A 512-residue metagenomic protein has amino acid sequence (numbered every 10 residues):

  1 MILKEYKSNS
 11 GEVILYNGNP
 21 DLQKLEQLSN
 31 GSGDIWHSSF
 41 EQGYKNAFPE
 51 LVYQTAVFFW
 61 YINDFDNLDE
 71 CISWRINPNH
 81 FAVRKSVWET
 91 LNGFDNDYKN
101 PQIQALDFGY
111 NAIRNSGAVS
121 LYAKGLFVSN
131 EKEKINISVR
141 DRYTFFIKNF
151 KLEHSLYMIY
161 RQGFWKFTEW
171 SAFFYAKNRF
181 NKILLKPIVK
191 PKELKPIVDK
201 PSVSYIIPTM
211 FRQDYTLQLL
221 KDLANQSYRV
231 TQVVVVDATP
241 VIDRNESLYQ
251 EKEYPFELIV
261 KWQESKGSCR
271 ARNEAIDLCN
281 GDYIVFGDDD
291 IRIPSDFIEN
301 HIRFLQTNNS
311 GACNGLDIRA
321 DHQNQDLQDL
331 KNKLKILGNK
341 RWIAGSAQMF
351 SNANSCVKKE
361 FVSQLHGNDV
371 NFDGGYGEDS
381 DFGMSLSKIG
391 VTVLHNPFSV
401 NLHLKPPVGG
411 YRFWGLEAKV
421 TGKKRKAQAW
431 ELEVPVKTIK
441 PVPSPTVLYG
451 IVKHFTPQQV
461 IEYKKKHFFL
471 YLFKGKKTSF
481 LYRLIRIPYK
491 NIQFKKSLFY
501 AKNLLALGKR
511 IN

Functional and structural regions predicted by a protein language model:
M1-K7, V260-C279, W342: Glycine-rich, basic loop-to-helix element that forms the pyrophosphate-binding segment of sugar-nucleotide handling
M1-S8, V128, W165-N225: N-proximal low-complexity "stem/linker" segments adjacent to membrane-targeting elements
E5-Y53, D296-Q328: Conserved donor NDP-sugar-binding/catalytic core segment of glycosyltransferases
Y44-K45, F58-V83, G338-V357, G375 (+2 more regions): A recurrent flexible, glycine/aromatic-enriched loop bordering the glycosyltransferase active site that acts as
K99-F108, G374-D381: Acidic donor-binding loop at a coil-to-helix junction in glycosyltransferase catalytic cores that engages
D107, K200-I206, Q232, D381: Cell-envelope/extracellular polymer assembly enzymes that use nucleotide-activated donors
N115-L185, H403-Y482: Active-site-adjacent helix/loop segment of glycosyltransferases that harbors family-specific signature motifs
L220-W262: Acidic donor-binding segment of Leloir-type glycosyltransferases
